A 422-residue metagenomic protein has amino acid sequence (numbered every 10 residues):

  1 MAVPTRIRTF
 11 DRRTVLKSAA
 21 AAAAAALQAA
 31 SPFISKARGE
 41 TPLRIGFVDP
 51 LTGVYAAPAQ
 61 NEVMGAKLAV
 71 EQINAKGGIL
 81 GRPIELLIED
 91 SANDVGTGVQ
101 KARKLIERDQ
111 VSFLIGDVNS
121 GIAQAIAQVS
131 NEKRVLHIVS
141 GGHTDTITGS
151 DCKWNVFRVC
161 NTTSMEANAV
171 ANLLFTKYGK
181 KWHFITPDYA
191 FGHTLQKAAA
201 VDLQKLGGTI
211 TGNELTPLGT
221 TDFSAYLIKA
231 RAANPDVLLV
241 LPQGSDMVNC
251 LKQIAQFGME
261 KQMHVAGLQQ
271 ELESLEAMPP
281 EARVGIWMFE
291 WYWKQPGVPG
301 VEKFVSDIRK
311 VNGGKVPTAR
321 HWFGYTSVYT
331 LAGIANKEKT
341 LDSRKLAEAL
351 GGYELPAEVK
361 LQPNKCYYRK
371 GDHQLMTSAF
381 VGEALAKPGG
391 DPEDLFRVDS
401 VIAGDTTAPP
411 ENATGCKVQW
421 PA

Functional and structural regions predicted by a protein language model:
A2-T5, F10-L16, A30-F33, A37-A422: Extracytosolic ligand-binding ectodomains
A19-A24: Sec-dependent signal peptide hydrophobic core
